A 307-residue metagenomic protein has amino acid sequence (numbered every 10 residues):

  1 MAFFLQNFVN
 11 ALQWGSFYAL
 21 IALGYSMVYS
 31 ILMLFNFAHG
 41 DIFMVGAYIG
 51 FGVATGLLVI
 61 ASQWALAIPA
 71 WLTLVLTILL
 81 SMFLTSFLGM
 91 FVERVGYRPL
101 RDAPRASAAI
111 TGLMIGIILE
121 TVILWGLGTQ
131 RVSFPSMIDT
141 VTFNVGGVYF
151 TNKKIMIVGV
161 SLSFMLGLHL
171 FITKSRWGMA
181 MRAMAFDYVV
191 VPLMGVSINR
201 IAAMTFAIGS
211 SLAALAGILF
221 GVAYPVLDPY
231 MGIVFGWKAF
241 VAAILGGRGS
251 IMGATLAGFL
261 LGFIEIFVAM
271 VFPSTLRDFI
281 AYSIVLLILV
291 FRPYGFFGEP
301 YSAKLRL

Functional and structural regions predicted by a protein language model:
M1-I21, I49, I60-T77, A103-S107 (+3 more regions): Membrane-interfacial amphipathic/re-entrant helices at transmembrane-helix boundaries
F4-V53, F91, V95-D102, S107 (+2 more regions): Single transmembrane alpha-helix segments in multi-pass membrane proteins
W14, Y149-L227, I251-L256: Helix-loop-helix "hairpin" substructures at the membrane interface of multi-pass membrane proteins
Y25-Y48, D102-A108, W177-A180, I198-R200 (+5 more regions): Short, non-helical or kinked segments that cap or interrupt transmembrane helices
D41-Y48, P99-L124, M231-I244, P273-R292: Pore- or pathway-lining transmembrane helices of multi-pass membrane proteins that form conduits for solutes/ions
A61-I115, V122, L256-L261, E265 (+1 more regions): Alpha-helical transmembrane segments within multi-pass membrane transporters and channels
P69-A70, L74-F83, F206-A213, G217-V285: Transmembrane alpha-helical segments in multi-pass inner-membrane proteins
G126, F186-L193, S197-R200, V271-L307: Cytosolic-side transmembrane-helix boundaries in multi-pass membrane proteins
